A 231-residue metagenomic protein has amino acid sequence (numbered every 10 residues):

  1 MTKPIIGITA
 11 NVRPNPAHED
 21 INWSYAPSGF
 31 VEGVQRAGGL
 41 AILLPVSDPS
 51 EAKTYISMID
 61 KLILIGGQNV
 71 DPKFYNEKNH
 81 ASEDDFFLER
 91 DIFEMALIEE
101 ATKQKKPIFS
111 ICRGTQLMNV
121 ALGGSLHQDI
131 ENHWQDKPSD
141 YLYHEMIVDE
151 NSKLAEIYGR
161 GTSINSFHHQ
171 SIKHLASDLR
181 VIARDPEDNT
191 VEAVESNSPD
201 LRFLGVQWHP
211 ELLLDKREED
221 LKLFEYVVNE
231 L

Functional and structural regions predicted by a protein language model:
M1-I111, E131-L142, I147-I157, H169 (+3 more regions): N-terminal beta1-alpha1 cap of cysteine-dependent amidohydrolase-like domains
S110, G114, N119, G123: Gly/Ala-rich beta-loop-alpha elbow adjacent to hydrolase catalytic centers
S125-Q128: Short, well-structured active-site flanking segments
S166: Short, basic/aromatic recognition patches
L204-Q207: Active-site-proximal beta-strand elements of phosphoester/diester hydrolases
